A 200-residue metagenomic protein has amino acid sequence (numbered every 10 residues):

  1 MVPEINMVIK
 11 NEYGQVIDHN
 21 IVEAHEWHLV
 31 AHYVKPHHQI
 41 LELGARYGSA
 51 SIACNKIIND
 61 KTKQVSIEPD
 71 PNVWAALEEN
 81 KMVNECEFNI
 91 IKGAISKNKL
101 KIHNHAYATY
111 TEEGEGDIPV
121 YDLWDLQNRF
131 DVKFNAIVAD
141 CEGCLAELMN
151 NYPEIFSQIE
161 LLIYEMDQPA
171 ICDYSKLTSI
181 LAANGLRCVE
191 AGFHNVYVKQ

Functional and structural regions predicted by a protein language model:
M1-Q200: Phosphate/nucleotide-binding beta-alpha loop and adjacent structural elements of enzyme active sites
